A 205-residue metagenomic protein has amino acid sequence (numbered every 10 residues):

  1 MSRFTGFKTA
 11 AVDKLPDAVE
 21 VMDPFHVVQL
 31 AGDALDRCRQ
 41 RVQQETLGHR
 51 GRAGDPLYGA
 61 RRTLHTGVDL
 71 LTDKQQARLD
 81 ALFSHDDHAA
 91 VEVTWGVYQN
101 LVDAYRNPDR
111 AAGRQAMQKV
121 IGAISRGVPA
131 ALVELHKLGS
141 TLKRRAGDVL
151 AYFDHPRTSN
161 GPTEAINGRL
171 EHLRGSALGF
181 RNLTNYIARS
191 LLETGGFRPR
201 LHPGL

Functional and structural regions predicted by a protein language model:
M1-L15, V28-Q29, G48-L205: Acidic/histidine-rich catalytic cores and adjacent linkers of DNA breakage/strand-transfer/modification proteins
A18, V42-L47: Short, polar/flexible loop-turn hinges at active-site or ligand-entry regions and domain interfaces
V19-D33: Inter-helix linker motif
G32-Q43: Short, surface-exposed amphipathic charged segments that create phosphate/polyanion-binding patches used for binding
